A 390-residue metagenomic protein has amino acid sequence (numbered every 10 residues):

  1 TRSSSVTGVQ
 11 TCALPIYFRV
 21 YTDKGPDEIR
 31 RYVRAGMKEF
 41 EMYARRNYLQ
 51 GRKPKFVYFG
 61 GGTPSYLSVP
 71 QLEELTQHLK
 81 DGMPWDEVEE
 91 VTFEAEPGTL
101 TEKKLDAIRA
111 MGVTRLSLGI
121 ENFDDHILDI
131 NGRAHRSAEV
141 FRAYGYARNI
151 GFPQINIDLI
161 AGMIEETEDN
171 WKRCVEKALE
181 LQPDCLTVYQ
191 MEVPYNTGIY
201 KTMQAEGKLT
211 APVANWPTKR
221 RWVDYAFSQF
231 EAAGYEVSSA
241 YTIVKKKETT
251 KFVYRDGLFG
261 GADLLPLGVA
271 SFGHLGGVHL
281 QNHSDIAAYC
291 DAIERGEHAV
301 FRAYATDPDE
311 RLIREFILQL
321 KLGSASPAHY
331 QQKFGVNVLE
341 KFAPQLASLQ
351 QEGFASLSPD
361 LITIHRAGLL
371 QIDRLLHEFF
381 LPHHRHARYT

Functional and structural regions predicted by a protein language model:
T1-C12: Single conserved hydrophobic/aromatic residue that forms the stacking wall/gate of nucleotide- or nucleobase-binding
P15: Short, cysteine/histidine-rich loop/knuckle motifs that typically chelate Zn2+
R19-R46, R52-V336, A387-Y389: C-terminal scaffold of the Radical SAM
V336-S348: Short amphipathic alpha-helical interaction segments
Q350-D360: A short, conserved structural fragment
L361-H365: Minor-groove-contacting beta-hairpin "wing" of winged helix-turn-helix DNA-binding domains
L369-T390: Short, amphipathic alpha-helical interaction segments positioned at domain boundaries
